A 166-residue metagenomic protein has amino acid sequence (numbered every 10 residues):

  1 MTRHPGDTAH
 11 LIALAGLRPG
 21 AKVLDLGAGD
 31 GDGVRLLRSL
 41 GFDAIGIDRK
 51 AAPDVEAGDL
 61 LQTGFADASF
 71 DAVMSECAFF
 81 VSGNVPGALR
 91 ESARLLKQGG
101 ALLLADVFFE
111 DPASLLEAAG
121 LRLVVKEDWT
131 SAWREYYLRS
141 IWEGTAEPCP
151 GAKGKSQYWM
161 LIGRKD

Functional and structural regions predicted by a protein language model:
M1-H10: Conserved SAM-binding loop and adjacent beta-strand
L24-Q62: Class I SAM-dependent methyltransferase SAM/SAH-binding core
L61-V73: A short acidic, Gly/Pro-enriched loop at the edge of an enzyme's catalytic core that lines a small-molecule cofactor
A72-V85: A short SAM/SAH-binding and catalytic strip from SAM-dependent methyltransferases
P86-Q98: A short glycine-rich, Lys/Arg-flanked "PGG" loop and its adjoining helix->strand segment in the class I
G100-D106: Conserved beta-strand signature within the Rossmann-like core of class I S-adenosyl-L-methionine
F109-G120: Short alpha-helix
E127-D166: Conserved Class I S-adenosyl-L-methionine
